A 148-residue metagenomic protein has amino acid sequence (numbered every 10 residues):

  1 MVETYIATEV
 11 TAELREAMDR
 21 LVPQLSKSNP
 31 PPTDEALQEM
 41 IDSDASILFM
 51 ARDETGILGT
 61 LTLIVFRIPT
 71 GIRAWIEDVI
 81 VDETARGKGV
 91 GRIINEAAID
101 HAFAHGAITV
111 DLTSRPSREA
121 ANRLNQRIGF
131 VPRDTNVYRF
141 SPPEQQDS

Functional and structural regions predicted by a protein language model:
M1-A12, P143-S148: Conserved N-terminal entry element of GNAT/NAT acetyltransferase domains
E9-E39: Conserved GNAT-fold acetyl-CoA-binding loop/helix
E39-M50, T70, W75: A short helix-loop-beta-strand connector motif used in the catalytic cores of GNAT acetyltransferases and, in some
M50, G56-V65, W75, I80: Conserved beta-strand in the GNAT
F66-I76, R86, P132-R133: A conserved beta-turn-beta hairpin within the catalytic core of GNAT-like acetyltransferases that forms part
V81, G87-D100, R123-R127: Conserved acetyl-CoA-binding loop-helix of GNAT-fold acetyltransferases
R92, P116-D134, R139-F140: Conserved active-site alpha-helix within GNAT-family acetyltransferase domains
A102-S114: Conserved GNAT acetyl-CoA-binding A-motif
